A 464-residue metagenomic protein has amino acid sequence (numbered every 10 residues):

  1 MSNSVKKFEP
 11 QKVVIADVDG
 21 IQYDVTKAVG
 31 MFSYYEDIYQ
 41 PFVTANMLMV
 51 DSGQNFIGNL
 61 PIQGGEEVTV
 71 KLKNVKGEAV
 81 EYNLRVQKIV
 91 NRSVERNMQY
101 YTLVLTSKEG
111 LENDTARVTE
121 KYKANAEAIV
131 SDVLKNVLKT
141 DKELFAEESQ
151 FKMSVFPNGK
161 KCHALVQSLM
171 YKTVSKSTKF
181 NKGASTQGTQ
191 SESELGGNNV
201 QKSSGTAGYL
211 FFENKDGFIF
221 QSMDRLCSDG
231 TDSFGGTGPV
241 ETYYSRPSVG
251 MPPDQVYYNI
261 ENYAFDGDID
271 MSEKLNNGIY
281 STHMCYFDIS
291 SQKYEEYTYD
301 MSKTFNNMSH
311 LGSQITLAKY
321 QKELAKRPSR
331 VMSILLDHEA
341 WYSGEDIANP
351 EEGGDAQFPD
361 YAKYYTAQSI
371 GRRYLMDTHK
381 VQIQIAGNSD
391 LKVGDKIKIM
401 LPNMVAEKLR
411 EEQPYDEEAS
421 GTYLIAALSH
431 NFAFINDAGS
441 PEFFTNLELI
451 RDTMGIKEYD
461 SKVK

Functional and structural regions predicted by a protein language model:
M1-D114: Assembly/oligomerization scaffold segments
S33-P61, Y244-K464: An acidic/polar, Gly/Ser/Thr-rich interaction patch typically located in mid-to-C-terminal regions of proteins
V43, E66, V80-Y82, Q99-Y101 (+6 more regions): Envelope-exposed proteins and targeting segments
F56, D114-A124, F151-P157: Second-shell loop/turn segments in exported
Q99, T106-G110, K123-E143: Glycine-rich, acidic and aromatic/proline-enriched surface loops and short helix-turn segments that act as binding
Y100-E109, L144-F287, E296-Y299: Short beta-strand-centered interaction patches in the first periplasmic/extracellular domains of large envelope
E120-A128, F156-A164, N388: Soluble non-cytosolic domains of exported or imported proteins
